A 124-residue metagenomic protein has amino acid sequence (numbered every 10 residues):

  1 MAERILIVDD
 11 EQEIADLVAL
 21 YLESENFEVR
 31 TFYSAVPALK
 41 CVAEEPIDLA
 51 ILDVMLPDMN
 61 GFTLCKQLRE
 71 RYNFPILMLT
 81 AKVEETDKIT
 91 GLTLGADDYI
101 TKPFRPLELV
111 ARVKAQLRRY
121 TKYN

Functional and structural regions predicted by a protein language model:
A2, P46-D48, R71-I76: His-Asp phosphorelay/catalytic-motif detector in bacterial-type signaling
V8-D9, F32, A50, I100: Conserved sequence signature across two-component system core domains
E11, V54-M55, K82: The short loop immediately C-terminal to the conserved phospho-acceptor aspartate in CheY-like receiver
E13-S24: Charged docking surfaces used in two-component/phosphorelay signaling
N26-Y33, C41: Short hydrophobic/Thr-rich beta-strand motif most characteristic of the beta2 strand and flanking loop of CheY-like
F32-V36, K88: Conserved Asp/Asn-Gly motif in the active-site loop of CheY-like receiver
E45-I51, L56: Active-site beta3 strand of CheY-like receiver
N60, K66, E70, P75-N124: Basic, amphipathic DNA-recognition helix from helix-turn-helix-like DNA-binding domains
